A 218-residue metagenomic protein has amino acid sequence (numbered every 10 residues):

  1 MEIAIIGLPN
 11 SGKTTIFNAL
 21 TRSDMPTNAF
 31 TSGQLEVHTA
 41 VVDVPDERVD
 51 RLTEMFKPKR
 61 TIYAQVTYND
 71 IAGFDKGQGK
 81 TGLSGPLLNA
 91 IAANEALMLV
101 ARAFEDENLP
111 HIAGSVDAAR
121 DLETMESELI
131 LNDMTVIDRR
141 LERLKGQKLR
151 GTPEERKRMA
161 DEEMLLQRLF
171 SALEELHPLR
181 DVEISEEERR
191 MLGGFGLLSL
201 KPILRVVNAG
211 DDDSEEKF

Functional and structural regions predicted by a protein language model:
M1-G7, S11-F17, R143-F218: C-terminal-of-GTPase-core extension/linker across diverse P-loop GTPases
M1-P110, A119, L144: Conserved G1/Walker A P-loop phosphate-binding module
N18, D50, E54, N89-A92 (+6 more regions): Solvent-exposed alpha-helical segments within well-ordered globular domains of core cellular machineries
E36, Y63-Q65, D138, A160 (+1 more regions): A structure-centric signal for secondary-structure junctions around beta-strands
T39-P45, A72-K80, A92-R158, A172-S185 (+1 more regions): Conserved Switch II/interswitch segment of TRAFAC-class P-loop GTPases
